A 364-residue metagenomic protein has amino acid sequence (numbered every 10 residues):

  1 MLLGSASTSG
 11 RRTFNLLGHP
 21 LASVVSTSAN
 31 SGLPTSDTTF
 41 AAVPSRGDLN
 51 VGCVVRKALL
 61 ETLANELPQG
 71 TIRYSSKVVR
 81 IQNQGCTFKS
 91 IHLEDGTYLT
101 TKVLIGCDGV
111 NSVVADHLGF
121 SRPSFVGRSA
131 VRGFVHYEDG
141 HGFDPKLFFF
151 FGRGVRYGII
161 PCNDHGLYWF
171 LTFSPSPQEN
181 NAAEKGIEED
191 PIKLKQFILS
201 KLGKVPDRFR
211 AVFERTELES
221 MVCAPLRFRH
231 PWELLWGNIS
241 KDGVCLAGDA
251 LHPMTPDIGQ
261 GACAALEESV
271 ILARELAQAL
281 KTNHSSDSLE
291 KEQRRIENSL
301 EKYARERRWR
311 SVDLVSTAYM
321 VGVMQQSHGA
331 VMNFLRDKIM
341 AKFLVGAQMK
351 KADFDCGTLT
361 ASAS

Functional and structural regions predicted by a protein language model:
M1-E66, S75, G322-Q325, M332: Active-site-adjacent segment of FAD-dependent monooxygenases/related oxidoreductases
L2-A6, G10, G203-C223, H284-L300: Acidic/histidine metal-binding catalytic segments
L3, T38, S76, G85 (+4 more regions): Short, flexible helix/strand-to-coil boundary loops that buttress conserved ligand/catalytic motifs in alpha/beta
S9, A58, T62, V113 (+7 more regions): Alpha-helical elements of Rossmann-like donor-binding domains used by nucleotide-donor carbohydrate transfer enzymes
G18, S23-G32, A211, I258 (+1 more regions): C-terminal helical "tail/cap" subdomain of flavin- and related membrane-associated enzymes
T38-R46, S176-A182, H284, A318-V321: Short glycine/proline- and charge-enriched loop/turn segments that cap or connect secondary-structure elements
N50, V54, L60-E219: Conserved FAD-binding catalytic core of PHBH/FMO-like flavoproteins
G106, V131, S220-M320: Conserved mid-domain beta->alpha element of the FAD-binding
